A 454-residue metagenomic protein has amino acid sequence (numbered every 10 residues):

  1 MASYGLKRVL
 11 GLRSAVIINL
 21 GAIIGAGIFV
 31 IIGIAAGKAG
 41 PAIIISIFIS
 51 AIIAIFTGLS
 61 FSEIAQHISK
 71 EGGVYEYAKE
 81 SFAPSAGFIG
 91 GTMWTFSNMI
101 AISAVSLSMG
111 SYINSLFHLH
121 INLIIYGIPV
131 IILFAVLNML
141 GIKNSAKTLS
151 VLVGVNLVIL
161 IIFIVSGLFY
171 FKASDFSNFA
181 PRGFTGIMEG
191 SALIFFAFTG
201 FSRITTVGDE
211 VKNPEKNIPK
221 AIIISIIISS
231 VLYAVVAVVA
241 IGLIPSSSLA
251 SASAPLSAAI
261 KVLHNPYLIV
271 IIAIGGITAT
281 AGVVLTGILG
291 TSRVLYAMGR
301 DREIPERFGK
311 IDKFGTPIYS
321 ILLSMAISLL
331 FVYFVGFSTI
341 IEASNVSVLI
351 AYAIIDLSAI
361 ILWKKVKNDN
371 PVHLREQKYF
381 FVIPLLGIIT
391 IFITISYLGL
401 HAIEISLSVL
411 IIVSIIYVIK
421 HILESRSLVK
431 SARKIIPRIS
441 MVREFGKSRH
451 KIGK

Functional and structural regions predicted by a protein language model:
M1-G33, K38-A42, A54-S62, E71 (+1 more regions): Membrane-interface "cap" regions at the ends of multi-pass membrane proteins
M1-S3, E76-K79, S106-G127, I159 (+5 more regions): Helix-loop-helix connectors at the membrane interface of multi-pass transporters/channels
A2-L6, I44, F48, F117-I125 (+1 more regions): Helix-loop-helix junctions that connect adjacent transmembrane segments in multi-pass membrane transporters
I34-K38, S46, I55-I131, A135-M139 (+3 more regions): Hydrophobic transmembrane alpha-helices that form the core helical bundles of multi-pass secondary transporters
I47-I49, L116-I142, V155-I164, I318-I327 (+1 more regions): Transmembrane alpha-helical segments of multi-pass small-molecule transport proteins
E76-Y77, A83, N114-L119, I223-L285 (+1 more regions): TM-loop-TM module centered on a large, flexible mid-protein loop between adjacent transmembrane helices in multi-pass
G110, L123-F171, P181-F184, I222-I226 (+2 more regions): Membrane-interface loop-to-helix entry segments
V348, K378-K454: A generic transmembrane alpha-helix motif of multi-pass inner-membrane proteins
